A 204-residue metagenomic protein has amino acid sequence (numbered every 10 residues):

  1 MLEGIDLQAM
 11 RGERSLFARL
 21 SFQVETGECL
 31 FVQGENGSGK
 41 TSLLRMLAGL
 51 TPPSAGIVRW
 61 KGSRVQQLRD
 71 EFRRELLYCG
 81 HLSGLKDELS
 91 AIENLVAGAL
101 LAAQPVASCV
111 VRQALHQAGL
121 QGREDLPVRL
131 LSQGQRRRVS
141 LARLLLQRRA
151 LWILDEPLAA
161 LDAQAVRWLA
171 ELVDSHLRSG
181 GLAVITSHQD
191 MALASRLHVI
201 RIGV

Functional and structural regions predicted by a protein language model:
A48: Helix-to-loop junction immediately C-terminal to a conserved catalytic motif
P53-F72: Conserved ABC transporter NBD signature motif
L82, D87-A103: Q-loop/switch helix immediately C-terminal to the Walker
E88, P127-G134: Conserved ABC ATPase signature
V96, S108-R123: Conserved ABC ATPase "signature" region
L141, G180: Hydrophobic anchor residue at the start of the ABC signature
W152-E156: Catalytic Walker B motif of ABC-type/P-loop ATPase nucleotide-binding domains
